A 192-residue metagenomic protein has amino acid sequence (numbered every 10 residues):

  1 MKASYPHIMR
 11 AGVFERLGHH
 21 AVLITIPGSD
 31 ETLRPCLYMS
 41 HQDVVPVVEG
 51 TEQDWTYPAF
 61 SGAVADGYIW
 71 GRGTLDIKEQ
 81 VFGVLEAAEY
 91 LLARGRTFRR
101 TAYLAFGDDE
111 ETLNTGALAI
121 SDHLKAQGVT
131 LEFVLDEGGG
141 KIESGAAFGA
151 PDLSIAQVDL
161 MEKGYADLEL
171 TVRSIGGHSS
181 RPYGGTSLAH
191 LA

Functional and structural regions predicted by a protein language model:
M1-T74, V81, L91-F98: Acidic/His- and Gly-rich active-site-bordering loop/insert found across diverse amide/peptide-bond hydrolases
I26-P27, S40-Q42, F106-D108, E137-G139 (+1 more regions): Active-site-proximal beta-strand/loop segments in catalytic clefts of secreted hydrolases
Q53-D54, R96, V158-Y165: Short glycine/proline-enriched loop/turn "hinge" motifs that connect secondary-structure elements and lie
A59-S61, G164-T171: Active-site-adjacent bridging/hinge elements
Y68-I69, L75-Q157: Acidic/histidine-rich catalytic neighborhood of metal-dependent amide-processing enzymes
A117-H123, I175, S179-A192: A short core secondary-structure module
P151-S154, T171-H178: Flexible glycine/proline-enriched surface loops and loop-helix/loop-strand junctions
